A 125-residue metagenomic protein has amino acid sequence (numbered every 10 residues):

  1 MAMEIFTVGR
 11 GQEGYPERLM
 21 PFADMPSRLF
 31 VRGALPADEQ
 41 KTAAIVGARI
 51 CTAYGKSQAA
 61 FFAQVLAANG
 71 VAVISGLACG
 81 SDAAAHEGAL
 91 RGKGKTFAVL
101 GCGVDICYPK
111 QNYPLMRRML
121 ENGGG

Functional and structural regions predicted by a protein language model:
A2-G125: Glycine-biased, small-residue-rich flexible motifs in mid-sequence functional cores and linkers
